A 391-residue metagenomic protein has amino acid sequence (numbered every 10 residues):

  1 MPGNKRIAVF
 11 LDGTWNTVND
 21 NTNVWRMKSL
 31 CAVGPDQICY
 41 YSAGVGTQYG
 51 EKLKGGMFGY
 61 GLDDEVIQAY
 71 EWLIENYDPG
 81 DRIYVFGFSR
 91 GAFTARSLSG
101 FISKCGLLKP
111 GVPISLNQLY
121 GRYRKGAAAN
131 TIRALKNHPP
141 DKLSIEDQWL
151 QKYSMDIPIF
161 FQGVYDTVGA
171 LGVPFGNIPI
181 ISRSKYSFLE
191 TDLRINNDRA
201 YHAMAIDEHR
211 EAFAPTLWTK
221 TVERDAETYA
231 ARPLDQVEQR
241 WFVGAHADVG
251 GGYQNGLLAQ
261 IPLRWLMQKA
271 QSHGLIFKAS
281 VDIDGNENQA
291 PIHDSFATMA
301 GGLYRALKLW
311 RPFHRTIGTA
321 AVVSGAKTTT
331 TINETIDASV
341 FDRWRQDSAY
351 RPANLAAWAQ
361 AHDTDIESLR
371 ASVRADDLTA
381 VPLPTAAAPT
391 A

Functional and structural regions predicted by a protein language model:
M1-A391: Active-site- or binding-pocket-proximal scaffold segments within functional domains
